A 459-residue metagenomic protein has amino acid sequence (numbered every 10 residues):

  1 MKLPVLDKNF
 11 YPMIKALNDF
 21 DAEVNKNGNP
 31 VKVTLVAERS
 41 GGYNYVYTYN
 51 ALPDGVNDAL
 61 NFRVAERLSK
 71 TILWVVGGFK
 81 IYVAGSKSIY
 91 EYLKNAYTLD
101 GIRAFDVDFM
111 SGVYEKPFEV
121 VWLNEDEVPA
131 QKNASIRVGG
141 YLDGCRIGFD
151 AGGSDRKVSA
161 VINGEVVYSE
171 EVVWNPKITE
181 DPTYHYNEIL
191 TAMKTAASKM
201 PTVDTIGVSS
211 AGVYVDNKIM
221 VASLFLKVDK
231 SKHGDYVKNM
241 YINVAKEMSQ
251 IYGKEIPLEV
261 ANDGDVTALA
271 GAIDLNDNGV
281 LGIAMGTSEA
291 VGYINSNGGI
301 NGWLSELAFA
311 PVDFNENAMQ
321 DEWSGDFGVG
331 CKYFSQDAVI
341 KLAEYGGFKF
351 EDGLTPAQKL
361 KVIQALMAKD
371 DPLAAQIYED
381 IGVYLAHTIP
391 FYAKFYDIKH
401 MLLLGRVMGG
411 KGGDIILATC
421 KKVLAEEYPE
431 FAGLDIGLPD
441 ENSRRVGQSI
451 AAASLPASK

Functional and structural regions predicted by a protein language model:
M1-V173, I178-T205, V213, Q250-G253 (+3 more regions): ATP-binding/phosphotransfer module of carbohydrate and carboxylate kinases, centering on a glycine-rich
Y141, N217-G325, I450-K459: Phosphate-binding/catalytic loop of phosphoryl-transfer enzymes
I147, I206, L281-M285: Transmembrane beta-strands of outer-membrane beta-barrel proteins
D155-R156, S210-V215, M285, E289-Y293 (+1 more regions): Short, flexible micro-motifs
T202-M240, T287, C331, Q336 (+2 more regions): Gly/Ser/Thr-rich active-site cleft segment
